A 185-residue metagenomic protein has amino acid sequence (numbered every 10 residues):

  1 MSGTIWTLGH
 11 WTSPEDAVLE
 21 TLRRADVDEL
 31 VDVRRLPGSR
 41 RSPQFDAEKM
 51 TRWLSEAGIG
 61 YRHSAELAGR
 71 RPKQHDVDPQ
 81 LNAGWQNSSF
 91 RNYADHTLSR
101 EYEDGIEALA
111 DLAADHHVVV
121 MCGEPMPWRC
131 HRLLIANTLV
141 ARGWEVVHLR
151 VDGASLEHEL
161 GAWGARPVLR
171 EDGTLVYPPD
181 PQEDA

Functional and structural regions predicted by a protein language model:
M1-A185: Residues lining hydrophobic/aromatic ligand-binding pockets adjacent to catalytic sites
